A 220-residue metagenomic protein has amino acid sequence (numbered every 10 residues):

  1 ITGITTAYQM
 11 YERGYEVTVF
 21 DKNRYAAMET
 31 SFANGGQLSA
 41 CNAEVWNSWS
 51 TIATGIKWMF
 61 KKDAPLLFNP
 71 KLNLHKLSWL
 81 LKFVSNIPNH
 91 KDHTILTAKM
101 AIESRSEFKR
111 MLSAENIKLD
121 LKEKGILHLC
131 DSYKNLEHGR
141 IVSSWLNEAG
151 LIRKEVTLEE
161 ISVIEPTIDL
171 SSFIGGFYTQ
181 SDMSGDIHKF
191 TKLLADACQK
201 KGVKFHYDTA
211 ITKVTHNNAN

Functional and structural regions predicted by a protein language model:
I1-T2: Hydrophobic/small residue at the entry helix of a nucleotide-binding pocket
A7, Y11-E12, A197: Gly/Ala-rich phosphate-binding loop of Rossmann-like dinucleotide-binding domains, activating on the conserved
Y11-A33: Glycine-rich FAD pyrophosphate-binding loop
E16, I152, K204: Residue-level detector of anion-binding/catalytic polar loops
G35-L158: Dinucleotide-binding Rossmann-like beta1-alpha1 core, especially the glycine-rich loop that anchors the ADP
E137-A149, L170-N220: Helical element adjacent to the flavin cofactor pocket in flavoenzyme catalytic cores
S162-L170: FAD-binding beta-loop-beta segment adjacent to the flavin cofactor pocket
